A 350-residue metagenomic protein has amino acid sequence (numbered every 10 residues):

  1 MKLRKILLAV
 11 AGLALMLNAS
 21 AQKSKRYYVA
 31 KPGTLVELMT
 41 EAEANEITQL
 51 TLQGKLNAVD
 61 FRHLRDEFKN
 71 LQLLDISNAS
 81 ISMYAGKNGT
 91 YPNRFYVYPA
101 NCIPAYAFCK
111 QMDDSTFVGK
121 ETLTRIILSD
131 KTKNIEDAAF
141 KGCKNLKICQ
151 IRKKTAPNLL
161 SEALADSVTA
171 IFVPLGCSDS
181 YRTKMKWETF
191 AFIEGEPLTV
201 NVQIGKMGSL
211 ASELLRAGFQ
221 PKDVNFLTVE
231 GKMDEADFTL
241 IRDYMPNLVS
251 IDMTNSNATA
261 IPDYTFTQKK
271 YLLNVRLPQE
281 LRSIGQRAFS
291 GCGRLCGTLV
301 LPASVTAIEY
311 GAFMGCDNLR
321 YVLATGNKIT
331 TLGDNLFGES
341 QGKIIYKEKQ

Functional and structural regions predicted by a protein language model:
M1-S24: Bacterial Sec-dependent N-terminal signal peptides
K23-K31, T48-L56, N70-C102, D113-N134 (+9 more regions): Structural signature of tandem-repeat unit edges
Y27-E46, N201-D223: Acidic Gly/Asp/Thr-rich repetitive segments characteristic of extracellular carbohydrate-active and adhesion proteins
D60-E67, A138-A139, E162, D237-I241: A short acidic, amphipathic alpha-helical/loop segment
H63, S82-G89, L240, Y264: Amphipathic alpha-helical interaction surfaces in cytosolic regulatory modules
Y106-A107, E136-A139, S161, Y264 (+3 more regions): Consensus positions within tandem repeat domains that build extended binding/scaffold surfaces
K184-T189: Helix-loop-beta element that forms the nucleotide-linked donor phosphate-binding surface in glycosyltransferases
